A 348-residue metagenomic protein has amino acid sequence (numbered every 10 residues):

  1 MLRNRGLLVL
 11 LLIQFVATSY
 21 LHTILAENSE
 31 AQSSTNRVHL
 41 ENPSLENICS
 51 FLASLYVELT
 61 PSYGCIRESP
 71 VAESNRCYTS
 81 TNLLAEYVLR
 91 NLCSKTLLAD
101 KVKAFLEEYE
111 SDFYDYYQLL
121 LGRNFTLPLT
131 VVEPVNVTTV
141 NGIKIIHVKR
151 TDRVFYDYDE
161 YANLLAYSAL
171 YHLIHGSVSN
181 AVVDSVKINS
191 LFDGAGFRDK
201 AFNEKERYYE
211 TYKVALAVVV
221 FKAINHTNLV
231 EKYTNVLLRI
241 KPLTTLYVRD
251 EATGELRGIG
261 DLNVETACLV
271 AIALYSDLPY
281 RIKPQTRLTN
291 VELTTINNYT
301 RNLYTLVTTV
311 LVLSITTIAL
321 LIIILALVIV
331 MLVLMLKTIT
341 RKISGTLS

Functional and structural regions predicted by a protein language model:
M1-L40, A85, A217, I282-K283 (+3 more regions): Secretory targeting signatures
S34-L84, V88-E204, A223-I224, L229-E292 (+1 more regions): Low-complexity, Ser/Thr/Pro/Gly-enriched N-terminal "stalk/linker" regions
R207-Y208: Short, solvent-exposed interaction modules
Y212-K213: Loop/turn-rich, solvent-exposed surfaces of beta-rich toroidal or solenoidal domains
V220: An exposed tryptophan-centered "aromatic clamp" motif
